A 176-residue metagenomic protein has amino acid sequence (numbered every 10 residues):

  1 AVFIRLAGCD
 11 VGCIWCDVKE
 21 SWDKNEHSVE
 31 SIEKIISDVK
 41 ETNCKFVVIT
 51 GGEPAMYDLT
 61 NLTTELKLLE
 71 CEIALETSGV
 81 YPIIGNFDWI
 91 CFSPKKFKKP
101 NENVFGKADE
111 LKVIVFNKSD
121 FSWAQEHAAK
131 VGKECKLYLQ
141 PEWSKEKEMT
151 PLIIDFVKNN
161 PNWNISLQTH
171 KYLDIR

Functional and structural regions predicted by a protein language model:
A1-A7, G12-F87: Conserved Radical SAM active-site core
A55-R176: Conserved AdoMet/S-adenosylmethionine-binding subsite of the radical SAM
